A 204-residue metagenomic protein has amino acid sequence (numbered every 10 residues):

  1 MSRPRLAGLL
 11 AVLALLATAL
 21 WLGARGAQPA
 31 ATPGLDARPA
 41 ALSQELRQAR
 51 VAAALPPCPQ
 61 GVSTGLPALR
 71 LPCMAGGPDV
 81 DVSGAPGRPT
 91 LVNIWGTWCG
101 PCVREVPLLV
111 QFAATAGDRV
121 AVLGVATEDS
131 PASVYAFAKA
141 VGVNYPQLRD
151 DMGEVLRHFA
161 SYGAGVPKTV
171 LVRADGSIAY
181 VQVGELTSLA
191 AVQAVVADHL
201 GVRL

Functional and structural regions predicted by a protein language model:
M1-A68, P72: N-terminal targeting signals for export/organelle localization
R5-A24, T90, I94, L108 (+3 more regions): Hydrophobic alpha-helical membrane segments, chiefly transmembrane helices and signal peptide h-regions, characterized
T64-L66, A85-G87, G117, G142 (+1 more regions): Extracytoplasmic
M74-G76, A174: Short, ordered coil/turn segments that flank beta-strands lining enzyme active or ligand-binding pockets
G76-V80, G153-L156: Short loop/turn elements that flank and shape the SAM/SAH-binding pocket of Class I
V80-V103, L109, V122: Short active-site neighborhood of thiol/selenol oxidoreductases, capturing the structured segment around
V103-V141, D151-H158: Structural microenvironment flanking redox-active thiols in thiol-disulfide oxidoreductases
K139-V143, D150-L204: Thiol/disulfide oxidoreductase modules built on the thioredoxin-like
